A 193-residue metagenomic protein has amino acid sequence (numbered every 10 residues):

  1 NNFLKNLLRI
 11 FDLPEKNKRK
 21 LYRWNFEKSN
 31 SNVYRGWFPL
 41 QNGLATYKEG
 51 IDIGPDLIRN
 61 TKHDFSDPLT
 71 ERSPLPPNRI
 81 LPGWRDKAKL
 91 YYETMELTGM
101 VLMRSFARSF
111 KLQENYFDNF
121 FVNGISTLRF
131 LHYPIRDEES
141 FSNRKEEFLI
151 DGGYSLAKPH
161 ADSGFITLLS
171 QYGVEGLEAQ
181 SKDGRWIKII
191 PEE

Functional and structural regions predicted by a protein language model:
N1-E193: Peripheral, non-catalytic segments flanking oxidoreductase cores
